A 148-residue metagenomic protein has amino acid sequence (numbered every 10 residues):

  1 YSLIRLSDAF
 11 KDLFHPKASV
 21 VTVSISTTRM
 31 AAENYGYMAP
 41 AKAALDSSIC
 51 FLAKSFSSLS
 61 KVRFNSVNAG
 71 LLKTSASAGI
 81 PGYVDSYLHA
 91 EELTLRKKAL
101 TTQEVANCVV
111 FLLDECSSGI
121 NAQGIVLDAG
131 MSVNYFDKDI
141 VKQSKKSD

Functional and structural regions predicted by a protein language model:
S2-F10, F14, S48-I49, C108 (+1 more regions): Hydrophobic positions on the long internal alpha-helix of Rossmann-like NAD(P)-dependent oxidoreductase domains
D12, K54-S58, S118: Alpha-helical segment proximal to the catalytic Tyr-Lys
K17-S58, L71-L72: Catalytic loop of short-chain dehydrogenase/reductase
S58-R63, I120-A122: Short, small/polar-rich loop/turn modules that mediate ligand/substrate recognition or access, typified
N68-G79: Short, flexible catalytic-loop segment of classical short-chain dehydrogenase/reductase
I80-T94, Q143-D148: A short C-terminal helix-loop "cap" of Rossmann-like NAD(P)-dependent dehydrogenase/epimerase domains
T94-V105: A conserved structural motif in NAD(P)-dependent oxidoreductases
V110, N121-D148: Short C-terminal tail/terminal secondary-structure segment of NAD(P)H-dependent dehydrogenase/reductase domains
